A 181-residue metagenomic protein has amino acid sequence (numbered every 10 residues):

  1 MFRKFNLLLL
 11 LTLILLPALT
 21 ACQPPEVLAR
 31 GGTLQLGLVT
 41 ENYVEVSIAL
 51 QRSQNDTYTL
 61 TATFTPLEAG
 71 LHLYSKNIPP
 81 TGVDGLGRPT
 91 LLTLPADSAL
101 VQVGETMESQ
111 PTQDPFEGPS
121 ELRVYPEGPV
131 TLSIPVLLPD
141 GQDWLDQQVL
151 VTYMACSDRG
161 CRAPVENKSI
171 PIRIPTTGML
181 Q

Functional and structural regions predicted by a protein language model:
M1-L9: Bacterial N-terminal signal peptides that target proteins for export
L9-A18: Bacterial N-terminal signal peptides
C22-Q181: Extracellular/lumen-exposed scaffold segments
